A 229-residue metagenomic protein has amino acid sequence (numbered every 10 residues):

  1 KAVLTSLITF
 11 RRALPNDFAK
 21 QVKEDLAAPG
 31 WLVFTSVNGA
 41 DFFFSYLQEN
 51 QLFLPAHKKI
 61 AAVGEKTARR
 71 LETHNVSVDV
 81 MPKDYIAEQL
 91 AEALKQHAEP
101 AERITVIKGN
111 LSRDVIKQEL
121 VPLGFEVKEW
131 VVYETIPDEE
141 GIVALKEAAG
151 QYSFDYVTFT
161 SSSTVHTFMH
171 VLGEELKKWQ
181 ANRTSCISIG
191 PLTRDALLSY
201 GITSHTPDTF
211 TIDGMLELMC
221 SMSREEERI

Functional and structural regions predicted by a protein language model:
K1-I229: Signature of uroporphyrinogen-III synthase
